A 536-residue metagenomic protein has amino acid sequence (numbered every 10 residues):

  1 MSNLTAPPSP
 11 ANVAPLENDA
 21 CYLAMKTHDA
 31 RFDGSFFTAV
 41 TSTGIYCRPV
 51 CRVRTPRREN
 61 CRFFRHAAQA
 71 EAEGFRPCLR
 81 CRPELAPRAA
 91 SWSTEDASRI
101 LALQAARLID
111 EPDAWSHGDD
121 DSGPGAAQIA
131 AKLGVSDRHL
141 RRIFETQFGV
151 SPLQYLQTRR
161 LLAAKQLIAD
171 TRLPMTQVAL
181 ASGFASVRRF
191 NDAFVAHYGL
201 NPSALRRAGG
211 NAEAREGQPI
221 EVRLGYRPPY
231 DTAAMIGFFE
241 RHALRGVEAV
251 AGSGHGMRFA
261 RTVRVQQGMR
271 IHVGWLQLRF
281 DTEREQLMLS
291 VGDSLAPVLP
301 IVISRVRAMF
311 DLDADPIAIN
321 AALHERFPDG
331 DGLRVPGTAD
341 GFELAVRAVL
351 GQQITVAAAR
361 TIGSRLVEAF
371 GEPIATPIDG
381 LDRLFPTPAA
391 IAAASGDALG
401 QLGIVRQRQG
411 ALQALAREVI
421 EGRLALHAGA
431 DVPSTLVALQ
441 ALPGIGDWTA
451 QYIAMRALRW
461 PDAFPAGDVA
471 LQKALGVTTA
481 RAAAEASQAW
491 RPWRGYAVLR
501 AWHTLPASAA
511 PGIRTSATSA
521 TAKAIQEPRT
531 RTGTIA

Functional and structural regions predicted by a protein language model:
M1-A536: HhH-family (HhH-GPD) DNA N-glycosylase catalytic core used in base-excision repair
